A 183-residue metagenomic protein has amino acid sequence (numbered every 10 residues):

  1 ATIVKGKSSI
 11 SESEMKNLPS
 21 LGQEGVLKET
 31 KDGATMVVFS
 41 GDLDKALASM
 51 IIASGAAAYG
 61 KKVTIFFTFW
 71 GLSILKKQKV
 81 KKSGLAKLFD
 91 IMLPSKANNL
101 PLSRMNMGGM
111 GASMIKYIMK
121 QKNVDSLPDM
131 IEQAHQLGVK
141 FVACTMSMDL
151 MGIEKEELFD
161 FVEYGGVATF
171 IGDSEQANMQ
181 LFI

Functional and structural regions predicted by a protein language model:
T2-K45, I51-S54: N-terminal glycine-/serine-/threonine-rich phosphate-binding loop
M36-A46, L75, I118-K122: Short, glycine-rich nucleotide/cofactor-binding loops
L47-G60, I65: Histidine-anchored nucleotide/phosphate-binding helix
A57-A58, H135, E175: Anion (oxyanion) recognition and catalysis
V63-F69, V142-T145: Short internal beta-strands
L72-G84: N-terminal beta-loop-helix "entrance" segment that forms/cooperates in small-molecule cofactor or anionic ligand
S83-M119, N123-S126: A glycine-rich helix N-cap at a beta->alpha junction
G108-G172: A charged, amphipathic interaction segment
